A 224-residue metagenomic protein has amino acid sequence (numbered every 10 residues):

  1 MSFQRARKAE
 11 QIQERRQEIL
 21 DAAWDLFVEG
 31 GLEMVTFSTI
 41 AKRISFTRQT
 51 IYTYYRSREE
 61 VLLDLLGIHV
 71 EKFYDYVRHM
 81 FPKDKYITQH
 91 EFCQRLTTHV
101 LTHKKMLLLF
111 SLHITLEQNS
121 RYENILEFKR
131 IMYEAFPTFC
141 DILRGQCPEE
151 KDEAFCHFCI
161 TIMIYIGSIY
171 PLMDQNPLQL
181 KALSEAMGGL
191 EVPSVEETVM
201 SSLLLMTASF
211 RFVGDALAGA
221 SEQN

Functional and structural regions predicted by a protein language model:
M1-G30, S38-T39, R43, D84: Basic, helix-initiating cap at the start of DNA-binding domains
E18, L26, E33-E60, D64: Helix-turn-helix
L20, C93-T97, C159, E196-T207: Short, amphipathic alpha-helical "lid/cap" segments that border enzyme active or binding sites
D64, R78-M106, F155-I162: Hydrophobic alpha-helical connector segments
G67-Y74: Short, basic, alpha-helical segments at the C-terminal edge of helix-turn-helix-like DNA-binding modules
V100-E123, D174-A182: Amphipathic alpha-helical segments used for helix-helix packing
S111-R144: A contiguous binding-surface segment within folded domains or other stable secondary-structure elements
P137-G145, E149, S168-N224: C-terminal peripheral helix-coil segments that are non-catalytic and often amphipathic
